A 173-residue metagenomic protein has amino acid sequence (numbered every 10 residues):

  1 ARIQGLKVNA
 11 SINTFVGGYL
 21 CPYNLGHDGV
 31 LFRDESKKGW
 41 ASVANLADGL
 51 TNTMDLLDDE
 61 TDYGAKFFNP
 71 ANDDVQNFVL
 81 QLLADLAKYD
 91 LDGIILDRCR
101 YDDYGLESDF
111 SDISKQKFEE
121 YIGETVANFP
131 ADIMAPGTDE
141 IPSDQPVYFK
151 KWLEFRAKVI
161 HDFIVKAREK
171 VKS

Functional and structural regions predicted by a protein language model:
A1-I3: Acidic (Asp/Glu)-rich catalytic clusters
G5-N9, G93-I95: Structural preference for beta-strand elements that scaffold enzyme active sites
N9-Y89: Active-site-adjacent "subsite" loops/lids of carbohydrate-active enzymes
N13-T14, L96-Y101, L106: Short, well-ordered beta-to-alpha junction loops that form the rim of enzyme active sites and present histidine/acidic
G29-F32, S42, N52, L96 (+3 more regions): Polar low-complexity intrinsically disordered regions enriched in Ser/Thr and small residues
D59, K66, Y104-F118: Active-site histidine-acidic residue metal-binding/catalytic motifs, centered on HxH/HExxH-like signatures
A71, D102-Y104, K158: Surface-exposed loop/turn and secondary-structure junction residues enriched for glycine/proline
K88-Y89, G93-D97, D112-S173: Active-site neighborhood of glycoside hydrolase catalytic domains
